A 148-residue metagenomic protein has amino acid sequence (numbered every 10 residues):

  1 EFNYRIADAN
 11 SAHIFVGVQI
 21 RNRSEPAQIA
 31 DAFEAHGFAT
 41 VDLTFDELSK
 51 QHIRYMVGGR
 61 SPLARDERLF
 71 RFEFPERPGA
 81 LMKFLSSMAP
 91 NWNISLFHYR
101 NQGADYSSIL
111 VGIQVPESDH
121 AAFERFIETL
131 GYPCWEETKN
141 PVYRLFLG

Functional and structural regions predicted by a protein language model:
E1-G148: A conserved regulatory-domain signal marking ACT and ACT-like small-molecule sensing domains and adjacent regulatory
